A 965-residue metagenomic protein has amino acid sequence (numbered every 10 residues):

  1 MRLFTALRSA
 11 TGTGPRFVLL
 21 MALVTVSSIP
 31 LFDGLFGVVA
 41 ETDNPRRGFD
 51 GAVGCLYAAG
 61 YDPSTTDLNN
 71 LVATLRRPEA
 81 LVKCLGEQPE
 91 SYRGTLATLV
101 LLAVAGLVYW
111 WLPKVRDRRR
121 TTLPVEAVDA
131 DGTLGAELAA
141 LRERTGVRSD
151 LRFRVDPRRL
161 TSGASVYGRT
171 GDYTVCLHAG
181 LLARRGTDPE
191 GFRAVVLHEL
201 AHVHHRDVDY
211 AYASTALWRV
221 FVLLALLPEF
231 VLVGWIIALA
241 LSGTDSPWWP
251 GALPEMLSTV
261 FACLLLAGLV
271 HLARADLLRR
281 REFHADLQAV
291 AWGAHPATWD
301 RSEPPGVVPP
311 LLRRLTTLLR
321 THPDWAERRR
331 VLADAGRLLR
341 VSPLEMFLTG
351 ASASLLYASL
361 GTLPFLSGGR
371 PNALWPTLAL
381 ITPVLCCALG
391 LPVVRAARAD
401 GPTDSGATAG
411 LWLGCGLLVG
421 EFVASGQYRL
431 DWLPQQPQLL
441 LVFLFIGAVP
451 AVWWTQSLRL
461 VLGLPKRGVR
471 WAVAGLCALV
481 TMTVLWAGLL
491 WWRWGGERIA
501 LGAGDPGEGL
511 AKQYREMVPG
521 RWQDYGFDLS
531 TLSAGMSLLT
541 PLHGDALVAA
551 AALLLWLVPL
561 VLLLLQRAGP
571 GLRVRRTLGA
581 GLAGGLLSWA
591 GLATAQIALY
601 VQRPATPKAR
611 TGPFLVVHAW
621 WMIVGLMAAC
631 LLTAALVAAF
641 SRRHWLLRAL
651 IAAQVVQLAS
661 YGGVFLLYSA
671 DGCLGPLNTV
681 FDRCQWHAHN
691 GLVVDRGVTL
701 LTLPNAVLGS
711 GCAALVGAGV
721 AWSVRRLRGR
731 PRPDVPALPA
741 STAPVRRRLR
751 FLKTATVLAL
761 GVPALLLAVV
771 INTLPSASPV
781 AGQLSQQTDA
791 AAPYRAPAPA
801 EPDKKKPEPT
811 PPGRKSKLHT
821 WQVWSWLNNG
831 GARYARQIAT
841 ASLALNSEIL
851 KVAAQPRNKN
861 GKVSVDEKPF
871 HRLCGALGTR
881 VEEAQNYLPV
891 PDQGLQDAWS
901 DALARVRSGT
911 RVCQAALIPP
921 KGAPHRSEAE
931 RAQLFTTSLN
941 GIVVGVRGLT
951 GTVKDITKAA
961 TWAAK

Functional and structural regions predicted by a protein language model:
M1-R158, V220-C263, A267-R279, L338-T756 (+1 more regions): Hydrophobic or amphipathic, alpha-helical segments that drive membrane association/targeting
D50, A503-G507, G711, R726-G830 (+3 more regions): N-terminal Sec-dependent export signals
E143-T174, H271-R280, H284-T349: Active-site-proximal gating segments in proteases and membrane effectors
A179-A194: Short pre-active-site segment immediately N-terminal to the catalytic Zn-binding motif
V196-H204, H284, Q288: Active-site His/Glu-centered metal-binding helix of metallohydrolases
L200-R219, H295, G729, A777-V780: Catalytic Zn2+-binding segment of zinc metalloproteases
D207-L239, T298-V307: Post-HEXXH active-site segment of zinc metalloproteases
E808-A902, P924-K965: Alpha-helical segments in soluble extracytoplasmic regions
